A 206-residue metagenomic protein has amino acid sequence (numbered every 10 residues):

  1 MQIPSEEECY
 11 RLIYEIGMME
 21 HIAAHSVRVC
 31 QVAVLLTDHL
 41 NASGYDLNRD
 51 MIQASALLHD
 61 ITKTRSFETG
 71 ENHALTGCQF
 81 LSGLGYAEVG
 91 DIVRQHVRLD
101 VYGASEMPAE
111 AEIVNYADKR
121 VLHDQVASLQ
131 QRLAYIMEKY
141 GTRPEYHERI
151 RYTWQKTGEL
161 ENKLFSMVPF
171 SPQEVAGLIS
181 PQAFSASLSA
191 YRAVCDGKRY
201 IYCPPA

Functional and structural regions predicted by a protein language model:
M1-E6, L129, L133: Mobile beta-alpha loop/short-helix "lid" or hinge segments that flank ligand
M1-S5, Q53-T64, Y191-Y202: Short N-terminal helix-initiation segments at or just after the protein's N-terminus
E6-S26, D60-S66: Active-site flanking loop/helix segments enriched in acidic
Y14-E15, A42-R143: Divalent metal-dependent catalytic cores for phosphoryl transfer on phosphate-bearing substrates
M18-I22, D38-A42, E138, T142 (+2 more regions): Generic secondary-structure signature for well-ordered alpha-helical cores
A23, V27-C30, R49-Q53, G90-V97 (+2 more regions): Short, well-structured alpha-helical segments
Q31, L35: Conserved binding/catalytic microenvironments
Y146-A206: Charged phosphate-binding loop/patch that engages nucleotide di/tri-phosphates or the phosphate backbone of nucleic
